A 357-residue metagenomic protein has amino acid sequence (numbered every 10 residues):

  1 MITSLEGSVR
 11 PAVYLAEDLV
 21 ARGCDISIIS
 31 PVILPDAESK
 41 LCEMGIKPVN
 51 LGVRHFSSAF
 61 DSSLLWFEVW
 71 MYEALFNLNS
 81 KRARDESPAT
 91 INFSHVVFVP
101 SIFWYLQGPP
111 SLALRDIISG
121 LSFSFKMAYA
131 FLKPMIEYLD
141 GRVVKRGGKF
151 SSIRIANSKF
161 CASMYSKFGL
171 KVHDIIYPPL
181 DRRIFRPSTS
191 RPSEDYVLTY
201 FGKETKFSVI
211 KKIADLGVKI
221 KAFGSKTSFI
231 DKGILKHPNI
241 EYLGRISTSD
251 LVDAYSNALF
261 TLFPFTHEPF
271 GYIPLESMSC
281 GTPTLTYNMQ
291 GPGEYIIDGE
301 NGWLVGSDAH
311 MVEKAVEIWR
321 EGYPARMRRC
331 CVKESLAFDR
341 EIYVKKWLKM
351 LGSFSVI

Functional and structural regions predicted by a protein language model:
I28-F93: Active-site donor-binding segments of glycosyltransferases and PAPS-dependent sulfotransferases
L121-R154, A162: Membrane-proximal helix-turn-helix segments that form the acceptor-binding/catalytic region of lipid-linked
K167, L180-I184, S190-G233: Conserved catalytic-core segment of nucleotide-activated headgroup transferases in glycan assembly
G233, M289-G299, W303-L304: Short acidic/histidine- and often glycine-rich active-site loop of Leloir-type glycosyltransferases that engages
R245, D298-G299, W303-A309, E317-Y323: Conserved acidic donor-binding segment of nucleotide-sugar-dependent glycosyltransferases
T266: Aromatic "clamp/platform" in nucleotide-sugar-dependent glycosyltransferases that forms part of the donor/acceptor
P283-T286: Short hydrophobic beta-strand element within catalytic cores of glycosyltransferases and related nucleotide-activated
G322-S353: A charged, aromatic-enriched C-terminal amphipathic alpha-helix characteristic of glycosyltransferases across folds
